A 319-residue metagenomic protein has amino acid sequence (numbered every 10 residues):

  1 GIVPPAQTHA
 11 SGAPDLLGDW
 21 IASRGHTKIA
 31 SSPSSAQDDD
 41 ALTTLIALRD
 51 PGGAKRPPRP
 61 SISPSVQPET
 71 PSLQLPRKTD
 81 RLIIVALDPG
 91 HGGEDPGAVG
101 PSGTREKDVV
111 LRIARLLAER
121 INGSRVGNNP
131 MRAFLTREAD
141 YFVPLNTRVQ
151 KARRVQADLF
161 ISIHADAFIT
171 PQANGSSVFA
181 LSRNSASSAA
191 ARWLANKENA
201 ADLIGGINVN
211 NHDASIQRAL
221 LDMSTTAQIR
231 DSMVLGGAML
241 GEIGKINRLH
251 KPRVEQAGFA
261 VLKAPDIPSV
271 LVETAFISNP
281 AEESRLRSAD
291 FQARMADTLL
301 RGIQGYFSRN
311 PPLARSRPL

Functional and structural regions predicted by a protein language model:
G1-A30, S35, D39-T44, A296: Surface-exposed edge beta-strands and adjoining flexible/disordered loops or tails in beta-rich
H9-A13, G18, W193-K197, R287-F291: Short intrinsically disordered coil segments
S11, A22, V143-P144, S162 (+5 more regions): Intrinsically disordered, low-complexity regions enriched in small/polar residues
R24, D39-D213, T225-I229, M233-L235 (+1 more regions): Catalytic-core regions of hydrolytic enzymes
I169, L220-L319: Active-site-adjacent mobile loop/cap segments within catalytic or ligand-binding domains
S215-Q217: Short, basic/glycine-rich phosphate-binding loops at helix/coil junctions that contact nucleotide phosphates
